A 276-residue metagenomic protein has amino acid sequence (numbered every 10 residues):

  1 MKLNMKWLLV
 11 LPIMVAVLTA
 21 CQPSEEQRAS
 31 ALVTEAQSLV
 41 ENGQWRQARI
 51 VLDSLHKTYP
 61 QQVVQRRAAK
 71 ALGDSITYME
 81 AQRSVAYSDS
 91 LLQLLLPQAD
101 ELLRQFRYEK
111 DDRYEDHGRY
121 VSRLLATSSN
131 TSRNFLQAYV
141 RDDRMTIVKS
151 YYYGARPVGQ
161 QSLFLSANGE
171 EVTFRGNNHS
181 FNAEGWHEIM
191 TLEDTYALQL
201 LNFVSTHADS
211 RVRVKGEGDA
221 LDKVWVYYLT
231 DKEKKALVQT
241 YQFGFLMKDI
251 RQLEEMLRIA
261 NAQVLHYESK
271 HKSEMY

Functional and structural regions predicted by a protein language model:
V17-A20: C-terminal motif of bacterial Sec signal peptides marking the signal peptidase cleavage site
A31, Q47-V51: Primarily a tetratricopeptide repeat
V33-E41: Hydrophobic/aromatic side-chain positions at a characteristic register within alpha-helices of tetratricopeptide repeats
W45-R46, R66: TPR-repeat structural position
L52, T58-P60, E80: Alpha-helical junction/boundary sensor with strong preference for TPR arrays
H56-A68: Short solvent-exposed coil/turn linkers within tandem alpha-helical repeat scaffolds
G73-L103, D111-E115: Alpha-helical linker/edge segments of TPR/alpha-solenoid repeat scaffolds and analogous pre-/post-domain helices
E184-L198, D209-Y276: Internal interaction segment
